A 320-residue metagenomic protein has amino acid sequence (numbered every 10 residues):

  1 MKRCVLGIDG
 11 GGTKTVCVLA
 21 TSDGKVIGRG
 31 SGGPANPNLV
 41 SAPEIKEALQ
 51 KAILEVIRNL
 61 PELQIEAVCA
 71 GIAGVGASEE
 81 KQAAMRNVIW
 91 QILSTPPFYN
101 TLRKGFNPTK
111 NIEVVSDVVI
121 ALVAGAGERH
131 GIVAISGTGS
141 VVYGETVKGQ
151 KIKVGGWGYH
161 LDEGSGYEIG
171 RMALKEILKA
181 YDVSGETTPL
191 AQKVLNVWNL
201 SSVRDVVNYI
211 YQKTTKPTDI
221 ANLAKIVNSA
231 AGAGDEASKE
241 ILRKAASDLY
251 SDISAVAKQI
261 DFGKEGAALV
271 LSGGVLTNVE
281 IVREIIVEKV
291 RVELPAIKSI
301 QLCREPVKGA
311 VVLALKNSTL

Functional and structural regions predicted by a protein language model:
M1-A67, E79, G105, A124-I132 (+1 more regions): ATP-binding/phosphotransfer module of carbohydrate and carboxylate kinases, centering on a glycine-rich
A70: Long C-terminal interaction/binding lobes of large macromolecular proteins
A73: Short loop/turn segments at strand-loop or loop-helix junctions that form parts of catalytic or ligand-binding pockets
G76-T187: Phosphate-binding/catalytic loop of phosphoryl-transfer enzymes
